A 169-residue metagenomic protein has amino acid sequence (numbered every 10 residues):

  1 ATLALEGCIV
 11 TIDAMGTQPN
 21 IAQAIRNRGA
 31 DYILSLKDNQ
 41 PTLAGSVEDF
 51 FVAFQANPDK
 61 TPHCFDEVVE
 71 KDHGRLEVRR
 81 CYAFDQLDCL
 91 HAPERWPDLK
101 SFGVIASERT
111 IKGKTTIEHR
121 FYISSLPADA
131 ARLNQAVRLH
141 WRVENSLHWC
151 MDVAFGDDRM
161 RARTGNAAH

Functional and structural regions predicted by a protein language model:
A1-I12, T17-N20: Conserved, well-structured functional cores that handle cations and Mg-NTP chemistry
V10-D13, Y32, Y122, E144: Mobile genetic element proteins and their domesticated derivatives, centered on retroelements and DNA transposons
I12-Q18, I25, A162-G165: Short, positively charged, Gly/Tyr-enriched micro-motifs that form contact patches at catalytic or ligand/partner
M15, K37, A154: Anionic group-transfer/hydrolysis microenvironments
N20-I21, T42: Phosphate- and divalent-cation-binding pockets in alpha/beta enzyme and binding domains that engage nucleotide-derived
A22-A30: Short, surface-exposed basic-aromatic patches at helix termini and helix-loop junctions that form
D31-I33, K37-R138: An anionic, glycine-rich sequence signature occurring as long contiguous blocks
A136-H169: Basic, amphipathic alpha-helical segments enriched in Lys/Arg and hydrophobic/aromatic residues
